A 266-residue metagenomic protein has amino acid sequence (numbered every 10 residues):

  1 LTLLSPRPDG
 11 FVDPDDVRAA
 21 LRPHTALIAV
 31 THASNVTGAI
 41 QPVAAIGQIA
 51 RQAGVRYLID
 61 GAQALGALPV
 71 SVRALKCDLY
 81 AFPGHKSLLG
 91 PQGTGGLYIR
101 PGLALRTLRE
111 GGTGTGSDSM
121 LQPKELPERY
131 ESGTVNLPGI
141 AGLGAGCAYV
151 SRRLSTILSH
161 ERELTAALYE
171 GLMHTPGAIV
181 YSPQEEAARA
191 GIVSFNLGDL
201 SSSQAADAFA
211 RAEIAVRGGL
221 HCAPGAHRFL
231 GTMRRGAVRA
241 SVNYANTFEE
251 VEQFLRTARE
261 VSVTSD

Functional and structural regions predicted by a protein language model:
L1-D266: Pyridoxal 5′-phosphate
